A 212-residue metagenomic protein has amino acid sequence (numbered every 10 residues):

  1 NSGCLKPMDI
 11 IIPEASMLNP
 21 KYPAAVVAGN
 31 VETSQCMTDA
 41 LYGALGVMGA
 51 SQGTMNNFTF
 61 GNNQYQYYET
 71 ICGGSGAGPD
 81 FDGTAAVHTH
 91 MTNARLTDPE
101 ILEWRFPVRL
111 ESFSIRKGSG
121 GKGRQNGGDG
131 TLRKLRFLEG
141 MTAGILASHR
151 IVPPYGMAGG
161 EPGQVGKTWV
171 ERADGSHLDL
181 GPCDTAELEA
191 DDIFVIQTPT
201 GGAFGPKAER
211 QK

Functional and structural regions predicted by a protein language model:
N1-K212: Glycine/proline-enriched, intrinsically flexible loops and inter-domain linkers
